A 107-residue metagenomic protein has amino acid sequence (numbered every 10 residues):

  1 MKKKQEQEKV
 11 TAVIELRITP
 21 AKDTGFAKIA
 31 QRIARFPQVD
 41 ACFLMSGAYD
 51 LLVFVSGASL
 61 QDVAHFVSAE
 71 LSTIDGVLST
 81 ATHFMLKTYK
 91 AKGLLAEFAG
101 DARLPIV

Functional and structural regions predicted by a protein language model:
M1-V107: A compositional/biophysical signature of low hydrophobicity enriched in polar/charged and small residues
